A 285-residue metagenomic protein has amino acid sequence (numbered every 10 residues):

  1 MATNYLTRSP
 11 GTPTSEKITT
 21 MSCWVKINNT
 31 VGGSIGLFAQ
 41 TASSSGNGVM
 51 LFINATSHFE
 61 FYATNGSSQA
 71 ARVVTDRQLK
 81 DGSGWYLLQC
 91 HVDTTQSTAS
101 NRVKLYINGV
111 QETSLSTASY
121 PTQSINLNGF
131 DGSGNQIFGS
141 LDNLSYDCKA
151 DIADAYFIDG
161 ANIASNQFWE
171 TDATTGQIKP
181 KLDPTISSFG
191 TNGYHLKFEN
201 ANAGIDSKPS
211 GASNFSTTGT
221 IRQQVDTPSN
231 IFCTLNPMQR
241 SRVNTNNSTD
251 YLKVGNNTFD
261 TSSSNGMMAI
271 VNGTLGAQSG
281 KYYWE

Functional and structural regions predicted by a protein language model:
M1-K17, T56-E60, N65-Q69, D131-G134 (+3 more regions): Low-complexity, glycine/proline/serine-rich flexible segments
M1-Y5, S97-A99, T113-A118, A150-A212 (+1 more regions): Extended recognition patches within non-cytosolic domains
A2-I18, A71-K80, L141-L144, K179-S187 (+1 more regions): Short surface loop/edge beta-strand patches of beta-sandwich-type extracellular domains that form ligand-contact sites
T3-Y62, Q96-A99, N166, L275-Q278: Extracellular glycan-recognition modules
Y62-L87: Short, aromatic/His-centered strand-loop micro-motif at the edge of beta-sheets
G84-T94, L105, W284: Short tryptophan-centered beta-strand motifs in secreted/extracellular beta-sheet-rich domains of glycan-recognition
I107-S133, I178, D183: Short, solvent-exposed beta-strand-to-loop segments that form ligand-recognition rims of beta-rich domains
N126-I152: Extracellular glycan-interaction patches encoded by glycine-rich segments
